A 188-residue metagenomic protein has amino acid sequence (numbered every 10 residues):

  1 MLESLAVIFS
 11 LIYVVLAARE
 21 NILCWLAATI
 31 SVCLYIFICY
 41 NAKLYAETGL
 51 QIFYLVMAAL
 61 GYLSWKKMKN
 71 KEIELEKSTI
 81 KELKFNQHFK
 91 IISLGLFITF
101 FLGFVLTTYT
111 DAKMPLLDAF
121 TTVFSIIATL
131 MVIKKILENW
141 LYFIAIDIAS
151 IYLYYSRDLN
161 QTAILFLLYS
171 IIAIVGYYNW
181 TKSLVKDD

Functional and structural regions predicted by a protein language model:
M1-E20, C24, M68-I73, I80-D188: Polytopic alpha-helical membrane-helix bundles and their juxtamembrane interface segments in multi-pass membrane
I8-I12, L50-A59: Alpha-helical transmembrane segments and their immediate interhelical/interface regions in integral membrane proteins
I22-L23, Y35-F53: Helix-loop junctions on the outward
A28-N41, L55-M57, G61: Hydrophobic alpha-helical transmembrane segments of multi-pass membrane proteins
A46, S64, Q161: Short, flexible micro-motifs
F53-E72: Membrane-water interface of transmembrane alpha-helices
